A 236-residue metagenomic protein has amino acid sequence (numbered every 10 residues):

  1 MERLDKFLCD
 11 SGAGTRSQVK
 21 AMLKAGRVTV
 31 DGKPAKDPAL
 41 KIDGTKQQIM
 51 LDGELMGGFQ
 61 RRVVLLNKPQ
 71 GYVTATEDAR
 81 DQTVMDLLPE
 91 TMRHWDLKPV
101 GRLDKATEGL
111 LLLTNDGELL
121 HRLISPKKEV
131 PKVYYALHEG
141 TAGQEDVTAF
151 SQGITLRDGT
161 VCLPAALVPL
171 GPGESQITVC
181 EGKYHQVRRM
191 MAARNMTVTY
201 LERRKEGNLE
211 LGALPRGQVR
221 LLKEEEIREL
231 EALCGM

Functional and structural regions predicted by a protein language model:
M1-M236: Basic, flexible Lys/Arg- and Gly-enriched helix-loop patches that mediate nucleic-acid binding at interfaces with rRNA
